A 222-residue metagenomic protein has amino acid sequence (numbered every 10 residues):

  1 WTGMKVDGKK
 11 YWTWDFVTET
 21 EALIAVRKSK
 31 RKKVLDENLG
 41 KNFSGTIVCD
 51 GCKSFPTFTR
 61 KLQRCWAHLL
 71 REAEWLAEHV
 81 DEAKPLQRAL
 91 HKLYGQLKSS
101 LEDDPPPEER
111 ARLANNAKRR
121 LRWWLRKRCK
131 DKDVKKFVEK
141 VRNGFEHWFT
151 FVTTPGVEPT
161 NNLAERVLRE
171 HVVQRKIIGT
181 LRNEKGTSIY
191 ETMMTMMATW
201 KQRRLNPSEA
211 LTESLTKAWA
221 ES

Functional and structural regions predicted by a protein language model:
W1-S222: Catalytic center-proximal scaffold of phosphoryl-transfer enzymes
